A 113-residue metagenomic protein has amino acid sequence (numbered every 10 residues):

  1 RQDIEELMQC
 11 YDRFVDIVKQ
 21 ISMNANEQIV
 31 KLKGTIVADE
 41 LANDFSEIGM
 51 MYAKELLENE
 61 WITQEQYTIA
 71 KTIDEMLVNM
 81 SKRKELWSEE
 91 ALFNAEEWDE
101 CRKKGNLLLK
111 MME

Functional and structural regions predicted by a protein language model:
R1-Y52: Short terminal alpha-helical segments
M8, K33, L57-E58, K110: Compositionally biased amphipathic helical and low-complexity segments enriched in hydrophobic
Y11, F45, S81, E96 (+1 more regions): Generic low-complexity, intrinsically disordered sequence content enriched in small uncharged/hydrophobic residues
V15-V18, S22-A25, D74-L77, S81-K84 (+1 more regions): A structural signal for well-ordered alpha-helices, especially hydrophobic packing surfaces of coiled-coils
K31, E90, N94, L109-K110: General N-terminal targeting signals
M50-K103: Amphipathic protein-protein interaction modules
E100-K104, L108, M112: C-terminal amphipathic alpha-helix
